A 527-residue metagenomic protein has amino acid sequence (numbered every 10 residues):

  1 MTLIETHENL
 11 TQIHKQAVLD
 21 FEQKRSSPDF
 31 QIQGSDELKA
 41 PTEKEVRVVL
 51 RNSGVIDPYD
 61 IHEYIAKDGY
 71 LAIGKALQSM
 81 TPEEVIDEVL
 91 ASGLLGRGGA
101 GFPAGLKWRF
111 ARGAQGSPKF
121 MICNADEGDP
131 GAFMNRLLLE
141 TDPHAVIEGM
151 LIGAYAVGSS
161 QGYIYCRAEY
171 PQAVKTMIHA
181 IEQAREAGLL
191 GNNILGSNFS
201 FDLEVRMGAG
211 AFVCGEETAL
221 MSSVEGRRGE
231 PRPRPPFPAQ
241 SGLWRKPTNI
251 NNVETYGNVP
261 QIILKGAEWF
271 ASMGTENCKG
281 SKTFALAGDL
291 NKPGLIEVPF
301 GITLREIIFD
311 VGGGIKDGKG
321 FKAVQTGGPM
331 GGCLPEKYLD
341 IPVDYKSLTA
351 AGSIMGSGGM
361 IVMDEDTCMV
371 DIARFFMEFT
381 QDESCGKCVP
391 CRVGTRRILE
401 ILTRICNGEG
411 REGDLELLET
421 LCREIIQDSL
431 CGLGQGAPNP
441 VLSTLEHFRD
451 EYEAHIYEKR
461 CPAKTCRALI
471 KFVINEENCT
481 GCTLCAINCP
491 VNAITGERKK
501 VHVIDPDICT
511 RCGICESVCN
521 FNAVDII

Functional and structural regions predicted by a protein language model:
M1-I13, A17, A72-V89, S117-M121 (+10 more regions): Ferredoxin-type iron-sulfur electron-transfer modules in oxidoreductases and energy-metabolism complexes
T2, P390-R396, L484-V501, I514-I527: Iron-sulfur cluster-binding cysteine motifs and their immediate structural context in ferredoxin-like electron-transfer
Q16, D20-E88: Cofactor-/ligand-binding subdomain signature composed of acidic, glycine-rich, tryptophan-containing flexible loops
L90-A111, G210-S222, G226-R228, Q381-V393 (+1 more regions): Conserved phosphate/anionic-ligand binding catalytic regions in large, soluble enzymes, centered on
D142-A156: Histidine-anchored nucleotide/phosphate-binding helix
G149-L151, G301-K316: Short amphipathic, charge-patterned alpha-helical segments
V174-F300, G312: Hydrophobic alpha-helical positions that pack around
C278-K292, V298-F300, P462-T510, I514: C-terminal accessory/binding modules appended to enzymatic or scaffolding proteins
